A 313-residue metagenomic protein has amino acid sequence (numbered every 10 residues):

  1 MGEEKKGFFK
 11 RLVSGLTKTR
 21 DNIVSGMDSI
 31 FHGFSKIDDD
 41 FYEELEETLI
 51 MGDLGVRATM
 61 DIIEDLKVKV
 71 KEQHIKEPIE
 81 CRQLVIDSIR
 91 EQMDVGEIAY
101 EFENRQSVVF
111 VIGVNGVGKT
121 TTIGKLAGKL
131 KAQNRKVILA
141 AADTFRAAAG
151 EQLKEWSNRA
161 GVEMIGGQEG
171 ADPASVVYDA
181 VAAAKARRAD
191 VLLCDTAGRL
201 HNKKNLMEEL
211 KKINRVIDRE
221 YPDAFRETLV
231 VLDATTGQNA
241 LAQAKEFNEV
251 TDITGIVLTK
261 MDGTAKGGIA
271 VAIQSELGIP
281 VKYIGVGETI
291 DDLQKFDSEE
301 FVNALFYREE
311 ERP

Functional and structural regions predicted by a protein language model:
M1-I98, N104-V111, L126-G128, A132-V137 (+3 more regions): Non-catalytic terminal/linker segments enriched in charged/polar, low-complexity residues
R90-P313: P-loop/Walker A NTP-binding module and the surrounding RecA-like catalytic core of P-loop NTPases
